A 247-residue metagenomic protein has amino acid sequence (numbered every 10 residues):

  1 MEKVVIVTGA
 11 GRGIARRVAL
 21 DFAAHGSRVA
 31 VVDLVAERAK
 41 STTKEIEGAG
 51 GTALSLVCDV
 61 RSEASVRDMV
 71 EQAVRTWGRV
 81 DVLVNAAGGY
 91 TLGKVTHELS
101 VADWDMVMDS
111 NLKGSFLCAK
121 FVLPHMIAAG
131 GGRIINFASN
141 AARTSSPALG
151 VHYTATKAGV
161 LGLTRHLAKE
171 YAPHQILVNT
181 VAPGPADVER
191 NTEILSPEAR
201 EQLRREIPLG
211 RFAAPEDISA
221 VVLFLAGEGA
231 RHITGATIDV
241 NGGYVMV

Functional and structural regions predicted by a protein language model:
M1-A30: Canonical Rossmann dinucleotide-binding motif of NAD(H)/NADP(H)-dependent dehydrogenases/reductases, specifically
Y90-G93, L223, T234-V247: Short C-terminal tail/terminal secondary-structure segment of NAD(P)H-dependent dehydrogenase/reductase domains
K94-T96, S100-M108, N191, L203: Substrate-binding pocket helix/loop in short-chain dehydrogenase/reductase
A119, T156, T164: Active-site helix of classical SDR
P124, K169-P173, R231: Alpha-helical segment proximal to the catalytic Tyr-Lys
S139: Residue(s) in the substrate-gating loop at a strand-loop-helix junction that position the organic substrate next
I207-I218, G229: A conserved structural motif in NAD(P)-dependent oxidoreductases
